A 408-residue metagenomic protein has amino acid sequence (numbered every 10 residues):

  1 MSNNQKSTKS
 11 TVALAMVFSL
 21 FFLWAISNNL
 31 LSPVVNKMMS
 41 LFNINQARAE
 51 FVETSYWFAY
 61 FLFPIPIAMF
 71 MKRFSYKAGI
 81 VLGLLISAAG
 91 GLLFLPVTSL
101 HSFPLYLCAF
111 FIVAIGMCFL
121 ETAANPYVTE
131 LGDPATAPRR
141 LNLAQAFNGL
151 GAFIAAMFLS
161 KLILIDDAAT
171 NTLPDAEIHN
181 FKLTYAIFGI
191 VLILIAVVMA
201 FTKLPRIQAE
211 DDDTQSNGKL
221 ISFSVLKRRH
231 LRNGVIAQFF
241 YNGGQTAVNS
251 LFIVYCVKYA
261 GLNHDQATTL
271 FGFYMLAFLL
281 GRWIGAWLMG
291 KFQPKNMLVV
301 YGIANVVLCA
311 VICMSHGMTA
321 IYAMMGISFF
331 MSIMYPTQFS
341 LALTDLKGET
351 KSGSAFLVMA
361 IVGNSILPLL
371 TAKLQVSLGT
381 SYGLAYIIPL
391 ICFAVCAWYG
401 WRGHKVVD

Functional and structural regions predicted by a protein language model:
A13-F42, V248-I253, L367: Extracytoplasmic
L31-S32, A156, S160, L164 (+1 more regions): Extracytoplasmic gate region of multi-pass secondary transporters
F51-M71, G272-I284: Central cavity-lining transmembrane alpha-helices of secondary-active solute carriers, predominantly the Major
L85-L100, I303-H316: C-terminal ends and interior cores of transmembrane alpha-helices in multi-pass membrane transporters/permeases
F103-L120, F240, T319-M334: Hydrophobic core of transmembrane alpha-helices in multi-pass small-molecule transporters, especially MFS/SLC-type
F119-D133, S332-K347: Intracellular juxtamembrane helix-capping segments at the cytosolic ends of symmetry-related transmembrane helices
T136-L164, A355-P368: Glycine-rich segments within core transmembrane alpha-helices of 12-TM secondary carriers
A155, L159-A168, A186-D212, A397-G403: C-terminal membrane-cytosol helix-exit motif in multi-pass small-molecule transporters
